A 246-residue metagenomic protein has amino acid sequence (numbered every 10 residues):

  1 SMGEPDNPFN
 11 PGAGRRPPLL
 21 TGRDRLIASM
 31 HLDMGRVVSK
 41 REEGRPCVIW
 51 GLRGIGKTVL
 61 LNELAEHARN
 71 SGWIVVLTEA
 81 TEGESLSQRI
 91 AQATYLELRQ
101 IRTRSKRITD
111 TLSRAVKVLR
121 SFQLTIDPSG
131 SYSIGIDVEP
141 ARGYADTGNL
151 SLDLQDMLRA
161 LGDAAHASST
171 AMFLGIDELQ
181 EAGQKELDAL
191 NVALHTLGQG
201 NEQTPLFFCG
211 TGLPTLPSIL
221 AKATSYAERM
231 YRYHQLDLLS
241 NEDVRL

Functional and structural regions predicted by a protein language model:
S1-R45, E202: A short, basic N-terminal segment
N7-A13, S133-A141, L246: Short, basic/glycine-rich phosphate-binding loops at helix/coil junctions that contact nucleotide phosphates
E43-V48, L52-I55, V59-M172, L206: P-loop NTPase nucleotide-binding core
E63-L64, A91-A93, D188-N191, K222-A227: Short, glycine/charged-enriched secondary-structure capping and boundary segments
P140-P214, K222-T224: Conserved Walker B catalytic segment
G212-P217, L238-S240: Short glycine-enriched loops at secondary-structure junctions
K222-L238: A short helix-turn-beta junction within AAA+ P-loop NTPase domains corresponding to the substrate/partner-engaging
L236-L246: Conserved small helical "lid"/interfacial subdomain of P-loop NTPases
